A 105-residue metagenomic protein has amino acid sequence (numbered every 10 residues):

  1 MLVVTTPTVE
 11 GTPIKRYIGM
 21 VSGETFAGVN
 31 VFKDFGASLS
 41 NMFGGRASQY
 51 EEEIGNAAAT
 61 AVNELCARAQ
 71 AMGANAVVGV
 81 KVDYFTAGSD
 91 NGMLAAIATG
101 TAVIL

Functional and structural regions predicted by a protein language model:
M1-D34, A71-N75, T86, G92-L105: N-terminal presequence-like segments and the immediate start of the first folded domain
V21, A27, D34-K81: Short, well-ordered alpha-helical segments
V80-G88: Charge-dense, low-complexity polyampholytic segments
